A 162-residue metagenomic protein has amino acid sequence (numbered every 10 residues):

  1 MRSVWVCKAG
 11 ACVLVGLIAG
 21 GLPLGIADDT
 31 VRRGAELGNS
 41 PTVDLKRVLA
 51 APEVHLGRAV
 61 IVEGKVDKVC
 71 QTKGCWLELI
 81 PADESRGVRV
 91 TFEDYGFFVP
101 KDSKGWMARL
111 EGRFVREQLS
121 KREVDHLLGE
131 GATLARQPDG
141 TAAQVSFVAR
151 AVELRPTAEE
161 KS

Functional and structural regions predicted by a protein language model:
M1-W5: N-terminal secretory signal peptides that target proteins for export/translocation
A9-G21: Bacterial N-terminal signal peptides
P23-S162: OB-fold and OB-like single-stranded nucleic-acid-recognition modules and their adjacent interaction interfaces
